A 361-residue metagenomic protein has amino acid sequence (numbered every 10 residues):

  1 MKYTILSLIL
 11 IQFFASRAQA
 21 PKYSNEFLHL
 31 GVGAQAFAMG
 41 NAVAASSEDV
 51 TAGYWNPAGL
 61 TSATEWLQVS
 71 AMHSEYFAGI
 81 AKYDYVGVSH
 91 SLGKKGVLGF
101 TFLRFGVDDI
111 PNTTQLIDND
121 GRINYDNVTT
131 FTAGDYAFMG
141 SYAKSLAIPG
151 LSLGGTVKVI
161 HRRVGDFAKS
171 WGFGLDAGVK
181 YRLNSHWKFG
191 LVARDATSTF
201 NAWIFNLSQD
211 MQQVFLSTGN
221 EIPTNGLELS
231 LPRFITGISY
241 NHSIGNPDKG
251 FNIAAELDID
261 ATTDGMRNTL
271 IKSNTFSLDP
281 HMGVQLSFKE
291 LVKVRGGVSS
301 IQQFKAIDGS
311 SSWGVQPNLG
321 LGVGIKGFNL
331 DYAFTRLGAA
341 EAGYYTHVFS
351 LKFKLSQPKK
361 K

Functional and structural regions predicted by a protein language model:
M1-K22, V284: Bacterial Sec-dependent N-terminal signal peptides
Q19-K361: Subset of outer-membrane beta-barrel
